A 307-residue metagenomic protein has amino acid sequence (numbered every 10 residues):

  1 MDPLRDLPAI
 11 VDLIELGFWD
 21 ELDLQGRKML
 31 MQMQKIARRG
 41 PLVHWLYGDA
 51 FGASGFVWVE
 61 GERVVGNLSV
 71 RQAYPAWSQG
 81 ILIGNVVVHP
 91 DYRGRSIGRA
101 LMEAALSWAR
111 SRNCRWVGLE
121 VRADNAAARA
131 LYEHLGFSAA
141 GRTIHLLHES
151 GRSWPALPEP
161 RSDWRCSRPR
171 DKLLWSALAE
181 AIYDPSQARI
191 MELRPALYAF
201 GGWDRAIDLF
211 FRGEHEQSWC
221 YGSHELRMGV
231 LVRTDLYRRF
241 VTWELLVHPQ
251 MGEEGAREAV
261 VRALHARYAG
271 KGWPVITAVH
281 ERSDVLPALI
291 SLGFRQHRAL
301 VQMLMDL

Functional and structural regions predicted by a protein language model:
M1-L13, F18-L24, S162-I190: A short beta-loop-alpha structural element at the N-terminal edge of CoA-dependent acyl/N-acetyltransferase catalytic
I14-F56, E60, V64, R189-E216: Active-site rim helix/loop that mediates acceptor-substrate recognition in acyltransferases
A53-V57, R63-Q72, L82, V87 (+2 more regions): Conserved beta-strand in the GNAT
R71, G84-R93, R122, W243-A256: A short, internal acetyl-CoA/4′-phosphopantetheine-binding micro-motif in the GNAT/acyltransferase core
N85-V88, G94-S107, S111, A130-H134 (+1 more regions): Conserved acetyl-CoA-binding loop-helix of GNAT-fold acetyltransferases
R99, A123-G141, H280-R298: Conserved active-site alpha-helix within GNAT-family acetyltransferase domains
A109-E120, A269-H280: Conserved GNAT acetyl-CoA-binding A-motif
E120-V121, S138-G151, R295-D306: Conserved catalytic-core motifs of GNAT/GCN5-like acyltransferases
